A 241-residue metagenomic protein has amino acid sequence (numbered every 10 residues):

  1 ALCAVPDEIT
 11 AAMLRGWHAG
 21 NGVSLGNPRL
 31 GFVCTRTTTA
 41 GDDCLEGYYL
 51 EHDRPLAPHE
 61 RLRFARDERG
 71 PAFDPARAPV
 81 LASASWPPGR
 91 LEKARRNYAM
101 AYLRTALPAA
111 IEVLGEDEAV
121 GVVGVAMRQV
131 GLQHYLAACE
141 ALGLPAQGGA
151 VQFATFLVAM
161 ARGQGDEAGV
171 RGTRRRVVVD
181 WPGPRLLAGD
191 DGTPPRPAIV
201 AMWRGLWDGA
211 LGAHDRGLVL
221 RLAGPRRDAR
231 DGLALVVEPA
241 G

Functional and structural regions predicted by a protein language model:
L2-M13, N27-C44, L50-G241: N-terminal accessory segment detector
W17-G22, W207-D208: Short amphipathic alpha-helical segments
